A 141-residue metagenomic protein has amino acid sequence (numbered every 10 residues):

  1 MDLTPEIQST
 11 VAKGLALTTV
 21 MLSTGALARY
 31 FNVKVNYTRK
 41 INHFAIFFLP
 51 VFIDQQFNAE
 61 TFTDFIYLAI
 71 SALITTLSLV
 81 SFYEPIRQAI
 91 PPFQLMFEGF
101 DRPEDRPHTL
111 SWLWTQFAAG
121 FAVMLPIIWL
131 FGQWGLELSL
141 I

Functional and structural regions predicted by a protein language model:
D2-A16, S23-Y67, T76-I141: Interhelical loop and helix-boundary elements at the membrane-water interface of polytopic inner-membrane proteins
I70-A72: Selective transmembrane alpha-helices of multi-pass membrane proteins
